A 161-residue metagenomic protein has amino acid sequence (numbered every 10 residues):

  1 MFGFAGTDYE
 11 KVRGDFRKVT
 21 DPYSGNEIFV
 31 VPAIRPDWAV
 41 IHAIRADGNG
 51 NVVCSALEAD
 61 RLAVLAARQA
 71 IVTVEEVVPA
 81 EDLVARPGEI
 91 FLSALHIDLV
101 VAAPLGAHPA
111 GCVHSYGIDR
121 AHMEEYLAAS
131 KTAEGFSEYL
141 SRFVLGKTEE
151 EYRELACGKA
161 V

Functional and structural regions predicted by a protein language model:
M1-V161: Conserved alpha/beta enzyme-core scaffold
